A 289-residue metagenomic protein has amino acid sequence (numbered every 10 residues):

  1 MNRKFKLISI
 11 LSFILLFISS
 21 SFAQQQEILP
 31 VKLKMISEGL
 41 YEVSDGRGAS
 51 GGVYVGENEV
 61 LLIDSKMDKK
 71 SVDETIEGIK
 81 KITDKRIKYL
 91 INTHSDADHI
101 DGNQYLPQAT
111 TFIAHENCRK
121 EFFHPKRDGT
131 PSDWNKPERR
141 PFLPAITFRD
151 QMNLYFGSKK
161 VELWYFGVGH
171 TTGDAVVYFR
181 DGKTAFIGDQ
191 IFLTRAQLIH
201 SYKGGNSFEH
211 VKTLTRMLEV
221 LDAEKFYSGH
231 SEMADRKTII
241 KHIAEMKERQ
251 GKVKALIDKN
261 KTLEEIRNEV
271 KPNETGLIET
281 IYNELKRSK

Functional and structural regions predicted by a protein language model:
M1-L11: Bacterial N-terminal signal peptides that target proteins for export
F17, S21-Q24, E219-K225, E232-K289: Accessory terminal helices/loops
K32-E77, V177-I187: Conserved beta-strand hairpin/beta-sheet module of binuclear metal-dependent hydrolase folds, prominently
G39, Y54, D64, I79 (+10 more regions): Divalent metal-coordination and catalytic microenvironments
E42, L61-D64, K88-N92, E162-L163: Short catalytic-loop micro-motif centered on adjacent basic/acidic residues
R47-S50, V60, M67-K70, S95-H99 (+7 more regions): Solvent-exposed loop/turn segments at secondary-structure junctions within structured extracellular/periplasmic domains
E59-V60, M67-K69, N153, K160 (+1 more regions): Metallo-beta-lactamase
E77-N153, A244, G251-K252: Active-site HxH/HxHxD metal-binding segment of metal-dependent hydrolases
